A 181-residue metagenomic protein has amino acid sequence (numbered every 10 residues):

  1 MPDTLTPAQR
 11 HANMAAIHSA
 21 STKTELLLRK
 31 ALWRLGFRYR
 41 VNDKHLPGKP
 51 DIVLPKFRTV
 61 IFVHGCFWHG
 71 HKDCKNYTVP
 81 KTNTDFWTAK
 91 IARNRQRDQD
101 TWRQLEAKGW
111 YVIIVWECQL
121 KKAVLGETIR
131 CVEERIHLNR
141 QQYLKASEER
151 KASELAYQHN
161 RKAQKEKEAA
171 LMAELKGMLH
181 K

Functional and structural regions predicted by a protein language model:
M1-I114, C118-H159, L171-K181: Nucleic-acid endo/exonuclease domains
A163-Q164: Charge-rich, low-complexity alpha-helical coiled-coil segments
